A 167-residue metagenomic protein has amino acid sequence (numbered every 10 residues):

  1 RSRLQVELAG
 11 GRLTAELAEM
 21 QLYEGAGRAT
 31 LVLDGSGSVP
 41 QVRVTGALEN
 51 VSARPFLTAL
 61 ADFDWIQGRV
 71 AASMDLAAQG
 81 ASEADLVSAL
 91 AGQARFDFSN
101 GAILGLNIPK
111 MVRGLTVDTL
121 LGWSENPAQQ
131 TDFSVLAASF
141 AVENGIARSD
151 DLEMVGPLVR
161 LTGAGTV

Functional and structural regions predicted by a protein language model:
R1-V167: Small-residue helix/turn framework positions
